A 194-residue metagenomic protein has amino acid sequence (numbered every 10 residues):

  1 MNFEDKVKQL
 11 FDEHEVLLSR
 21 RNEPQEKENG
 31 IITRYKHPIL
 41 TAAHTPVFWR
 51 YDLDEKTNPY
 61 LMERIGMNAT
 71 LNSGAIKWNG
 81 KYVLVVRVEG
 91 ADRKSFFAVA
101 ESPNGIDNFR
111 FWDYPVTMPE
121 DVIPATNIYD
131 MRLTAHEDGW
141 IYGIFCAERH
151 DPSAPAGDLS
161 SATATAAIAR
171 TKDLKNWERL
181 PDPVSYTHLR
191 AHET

Functional and structural regions predicted by a protein language model:
M1-R64, N68-S73: N-terminal regions that are enriched for targeting/export leaders and immediately downstream pro/stem segments
L71-G74, N127-R132, E193: Beta-propeller and closely related beta-sheet repeat lectin domains
K77-N79, A135-D138: Residue-level detector of Asp-centered blade-edge/turn motifs that repeat once per structural unit in beta-propeller
K81-V83, G139-G143: Entry beta-strands of beta-propeller and related beta-repeat scaffolds
E89-R93, E148-P152: Short glycine/acidic-enriched loop and turn motifs that connect beta-strands
A98-G105, A164-D173: Beta-propeller blade signature
D107-P119, L174-Y186: Blade-edge beta-strand/turn elements of extracellular beta-propeller and related beta-sheet repeat scaffolds
T187-T194: Conserved small/polar residues in nucleotide/adenosyl-binding loops
